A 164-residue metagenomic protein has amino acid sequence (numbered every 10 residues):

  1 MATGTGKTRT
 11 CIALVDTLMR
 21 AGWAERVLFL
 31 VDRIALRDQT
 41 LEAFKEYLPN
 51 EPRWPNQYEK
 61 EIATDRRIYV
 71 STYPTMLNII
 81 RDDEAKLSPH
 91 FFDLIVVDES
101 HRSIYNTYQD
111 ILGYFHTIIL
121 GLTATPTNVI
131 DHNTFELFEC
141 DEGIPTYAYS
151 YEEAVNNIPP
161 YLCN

Functional and structural regions predicted by a protein language model:
M1-N164: RecA-like P-loop NTPase motor core of helicase/translocase proteins
